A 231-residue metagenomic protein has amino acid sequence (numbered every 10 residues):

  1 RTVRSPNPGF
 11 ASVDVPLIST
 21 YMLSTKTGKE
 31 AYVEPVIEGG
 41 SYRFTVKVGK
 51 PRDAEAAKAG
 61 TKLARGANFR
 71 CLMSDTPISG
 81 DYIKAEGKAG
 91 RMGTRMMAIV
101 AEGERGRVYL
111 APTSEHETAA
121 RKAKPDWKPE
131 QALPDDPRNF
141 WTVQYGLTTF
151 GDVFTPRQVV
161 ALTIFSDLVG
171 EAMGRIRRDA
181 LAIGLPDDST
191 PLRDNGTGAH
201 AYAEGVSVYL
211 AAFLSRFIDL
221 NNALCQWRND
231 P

Functional and structural regions predicted by a protein language model:
R1-P231: Nucleic-acid modification enzymes, centered on SAM-dependent nucleic-acid methyltransferases
